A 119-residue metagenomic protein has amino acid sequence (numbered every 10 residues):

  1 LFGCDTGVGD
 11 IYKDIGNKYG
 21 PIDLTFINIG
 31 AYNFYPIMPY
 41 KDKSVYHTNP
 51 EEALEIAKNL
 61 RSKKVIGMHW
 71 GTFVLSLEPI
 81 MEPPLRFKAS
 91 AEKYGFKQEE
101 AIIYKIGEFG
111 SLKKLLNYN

Functional and structural regions predicted by a protein language model:
L1-G20, I106-N119: Core dinuclear metal-dependent hydrolase active-site scaffold
V8-I103: Cap/insert and terminal regions of metallo-dependent hydrolase folds
